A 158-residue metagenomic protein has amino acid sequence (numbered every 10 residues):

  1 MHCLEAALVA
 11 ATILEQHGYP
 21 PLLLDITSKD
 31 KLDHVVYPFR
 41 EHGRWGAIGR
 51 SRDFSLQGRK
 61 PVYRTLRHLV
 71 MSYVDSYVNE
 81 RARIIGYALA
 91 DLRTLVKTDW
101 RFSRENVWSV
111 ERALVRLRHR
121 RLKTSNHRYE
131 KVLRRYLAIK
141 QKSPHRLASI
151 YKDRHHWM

Functional and structural regions predicted by a protein language model:
M1-V35: Active-site neighborhood of thiol-dependent amide/isopeptide-bond enzymes
T12, K31, P38-M158: His-Asp-centered catalytic microenvironments across diverse enzyme cores, prominently the transglutaminase-like
